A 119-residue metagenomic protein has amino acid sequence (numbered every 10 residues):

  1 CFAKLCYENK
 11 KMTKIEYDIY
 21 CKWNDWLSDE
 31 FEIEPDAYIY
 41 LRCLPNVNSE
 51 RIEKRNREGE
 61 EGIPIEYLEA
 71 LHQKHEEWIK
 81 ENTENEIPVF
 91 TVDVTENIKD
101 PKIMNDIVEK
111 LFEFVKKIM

Functional and structural regions predicted by a protein language model:
C1-K74: A glycine- and Lys/Arg-enriched "phosphate-lid" helix/loop adjacent to the NTP-binding pocket of small-molecule kinases
S49-M119: NTP-dependent small-molecule kinase module
